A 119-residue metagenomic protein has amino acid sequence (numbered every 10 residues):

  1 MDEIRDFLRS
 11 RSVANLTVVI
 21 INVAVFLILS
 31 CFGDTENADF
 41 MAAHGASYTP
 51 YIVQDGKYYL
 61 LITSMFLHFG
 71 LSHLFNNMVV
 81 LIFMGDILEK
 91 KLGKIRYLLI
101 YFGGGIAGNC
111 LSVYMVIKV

Functional and structural regions predicted by a protein language model:
M1-S10: Cytosolic juxtamembrane amphipathic/interface segments immediately preceding and feeding into a transmembrane helix
R11-V119: N-terminal TM1-TM2 helical hairpin plus the immediately adjacent luminal interfacial "cap"
